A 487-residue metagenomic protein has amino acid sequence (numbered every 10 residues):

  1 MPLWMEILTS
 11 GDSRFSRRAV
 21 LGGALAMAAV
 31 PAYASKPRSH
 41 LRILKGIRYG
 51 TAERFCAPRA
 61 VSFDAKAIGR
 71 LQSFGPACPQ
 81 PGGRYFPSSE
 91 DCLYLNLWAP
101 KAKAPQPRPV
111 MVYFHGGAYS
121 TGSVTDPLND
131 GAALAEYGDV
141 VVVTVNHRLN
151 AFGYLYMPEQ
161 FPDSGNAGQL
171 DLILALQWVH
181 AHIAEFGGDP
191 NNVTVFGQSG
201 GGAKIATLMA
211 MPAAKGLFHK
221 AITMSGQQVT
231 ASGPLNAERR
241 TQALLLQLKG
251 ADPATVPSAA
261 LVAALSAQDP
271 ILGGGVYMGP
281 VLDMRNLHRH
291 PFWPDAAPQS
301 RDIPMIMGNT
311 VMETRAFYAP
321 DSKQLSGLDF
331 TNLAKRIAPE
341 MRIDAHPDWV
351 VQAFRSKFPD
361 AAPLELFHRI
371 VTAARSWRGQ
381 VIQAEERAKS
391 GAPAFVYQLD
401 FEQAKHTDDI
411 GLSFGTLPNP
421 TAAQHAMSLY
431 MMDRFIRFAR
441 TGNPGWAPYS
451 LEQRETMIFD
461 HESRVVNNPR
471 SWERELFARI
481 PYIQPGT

Functional and structural regions predicted by a protein language model:
M1-F15, G23-A26: N-terminal secretory signal peptides
M27-N166, P190, T421-P448, S463 (+2 more regions): Non-catalytic accessory segments of hydrolases
P81-G83, A181, K215, K220 (+2 more regions): Substrate-access "cap/lid" subdomains that shape and gate the entrance to catalytic or ligand-binding pockets
S164-I183: Alpha/beta-hydrolase active-site loop
G188-F196: Alpha/beta-hydrolase fold nucleophile elbow
G197, G201: Gly/Ala-rich beta-loop-alpha elbow adjacent to hydrolase catalytic centers
G202-A213: Short glycine-enriched nucleophile-adjacent loop and the immediately C-terminal alpha-helix near the catalytic center
R375-T487: Mobile gating loops/cap/lid regions near enzyme active sites that modulate substrate access
